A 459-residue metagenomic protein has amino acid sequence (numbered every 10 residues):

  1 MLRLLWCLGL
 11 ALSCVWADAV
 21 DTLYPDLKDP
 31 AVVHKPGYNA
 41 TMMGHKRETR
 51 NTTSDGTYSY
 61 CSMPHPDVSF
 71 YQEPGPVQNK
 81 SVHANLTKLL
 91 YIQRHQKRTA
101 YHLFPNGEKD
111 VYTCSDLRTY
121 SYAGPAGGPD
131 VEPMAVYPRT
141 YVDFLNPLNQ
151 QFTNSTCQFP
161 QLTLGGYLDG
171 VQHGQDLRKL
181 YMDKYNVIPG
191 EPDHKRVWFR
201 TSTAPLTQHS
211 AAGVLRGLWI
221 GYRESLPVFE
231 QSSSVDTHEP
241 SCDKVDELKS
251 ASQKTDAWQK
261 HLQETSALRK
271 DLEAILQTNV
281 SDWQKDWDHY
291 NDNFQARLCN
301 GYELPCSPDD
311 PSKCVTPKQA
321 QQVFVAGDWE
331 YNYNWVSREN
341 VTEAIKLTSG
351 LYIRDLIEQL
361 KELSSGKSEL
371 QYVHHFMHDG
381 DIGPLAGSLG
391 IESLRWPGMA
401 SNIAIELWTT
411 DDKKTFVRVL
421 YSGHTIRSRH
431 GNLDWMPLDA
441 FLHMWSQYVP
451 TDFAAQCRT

Functional and structural regions predicted by a protein language model:
M1-A19: Fungal secretory targeting signals
D18-W198, S202-V373, M377-T459: Signature for phosphate-centric chemistry
